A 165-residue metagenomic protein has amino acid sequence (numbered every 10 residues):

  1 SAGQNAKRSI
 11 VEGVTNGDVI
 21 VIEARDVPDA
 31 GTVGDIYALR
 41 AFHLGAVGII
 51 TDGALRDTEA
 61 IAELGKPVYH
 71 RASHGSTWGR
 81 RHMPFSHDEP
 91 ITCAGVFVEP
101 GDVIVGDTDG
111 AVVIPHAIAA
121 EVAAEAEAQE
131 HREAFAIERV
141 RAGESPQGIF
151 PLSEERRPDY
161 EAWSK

Functional and structural regions predicted by a protein language model:
S1-P100, I114-Q147, P151-K165: Feature captures the catalytic cores and cofactor-binding loops of soluble hydro-lyases/lyases that act on carboxylate
I104: C-terminal binding/interaction regions
D109-V112: Channel- or pocket-lining gating/hinge segments that regulate access to a cavity or pore
